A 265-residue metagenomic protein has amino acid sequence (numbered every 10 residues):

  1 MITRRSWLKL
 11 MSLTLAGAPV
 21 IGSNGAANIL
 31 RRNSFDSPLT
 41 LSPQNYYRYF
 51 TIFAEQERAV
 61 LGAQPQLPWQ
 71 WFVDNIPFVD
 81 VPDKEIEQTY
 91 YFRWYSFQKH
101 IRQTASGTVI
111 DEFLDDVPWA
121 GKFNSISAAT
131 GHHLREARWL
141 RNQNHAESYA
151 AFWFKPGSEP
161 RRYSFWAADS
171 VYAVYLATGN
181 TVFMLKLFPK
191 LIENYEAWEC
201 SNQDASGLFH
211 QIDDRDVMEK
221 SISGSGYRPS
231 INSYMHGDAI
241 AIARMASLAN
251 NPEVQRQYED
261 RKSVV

Functional and structural regions predicted by a protein language model:
M1-L15: N-terminal secretory signal peptides and thylakoid transit peptides that target proteins across membranes
T14, F92, S96, H100 (+6 more regions): Generic, well-ordered alpha-helical scaffold segments in large soluble proteins
I21-T40: C-terminal segment of N-terminal export signals and the immediately downstream linker at the start of the mature
P38-L39, Q44-R58, G157-F165, E199-E259: The feature captures the catalytic groove of carbohydrate-active enzymes
E55-K186, I192: Substrate-binding groove/exosite segments of carbohydrate-active enzymes
Y91, V182-L185, P189, S247 (+1 more regions): Replace "anionic and nucleotidyl ligands
S106-H132, Y175, M184, F188-A205 (+3 more regions): Active-site lining segments of carbohydrate-active enzymes
V264-V265: Conserved small/polar residues in nucleotide/adenosyl-binding loops
